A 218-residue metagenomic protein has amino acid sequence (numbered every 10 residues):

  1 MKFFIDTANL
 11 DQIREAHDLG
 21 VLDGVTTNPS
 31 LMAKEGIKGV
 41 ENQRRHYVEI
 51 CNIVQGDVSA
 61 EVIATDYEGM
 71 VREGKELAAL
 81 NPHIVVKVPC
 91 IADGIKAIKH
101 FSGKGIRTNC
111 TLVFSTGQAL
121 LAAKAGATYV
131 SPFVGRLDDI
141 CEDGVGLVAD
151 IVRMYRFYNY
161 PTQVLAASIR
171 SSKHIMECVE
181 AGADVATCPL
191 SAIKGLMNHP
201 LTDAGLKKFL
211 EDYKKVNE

Functional and structural regions predicted by a protein language model:
F3-I5, N9-I13, L19-V21, T27-H100 (+1 more regions): Active-site beta->alpha loop and helix N-cap motifs at the rims of alpha/beta catalytic domains
D11-L19, G69-E73, A97, S115-A125 (+1 more regions): Catalytic cores of alpha/beta
G20-G24, L80-I84, H100-N109, K124-S131 (+1 more regions): Glycine-enriched alpha-helix->loop->beta-strand junction motifs that scaffold or abut catalytic
N28, V86, A122, C178 (+1 more regions): Conserved, mostly hydrophobic/aromatic
P29-A33, L112, T128-I140, A183-T202: Glycine-rich phosphate-binding active-site loops on the catalytic face of alpha/beta enzymes
R44-V58, I95-T108, G144-V164, K207-E218: Alpha-helix-loop-beta-strand connector modules within alpha/beta enzyme cores
T111-L165: A contiguous pocket-lining binding segment that forms or flanks enzyme active sites
Y155-E218: C-terminal alpha-helical cap/extension of soluble enzyme domains
